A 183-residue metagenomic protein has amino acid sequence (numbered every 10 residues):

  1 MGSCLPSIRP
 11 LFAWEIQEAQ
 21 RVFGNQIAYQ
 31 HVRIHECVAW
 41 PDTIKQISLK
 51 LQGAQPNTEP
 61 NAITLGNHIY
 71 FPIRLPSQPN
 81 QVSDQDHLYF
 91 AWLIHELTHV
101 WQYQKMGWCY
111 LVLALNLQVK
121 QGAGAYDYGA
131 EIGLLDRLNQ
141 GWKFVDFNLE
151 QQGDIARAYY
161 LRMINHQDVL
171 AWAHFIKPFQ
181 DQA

Functional and structural regions predicted by a protein language model:
M1-A54: Juxtamembrane/interface helices at transmembrane-helix boundaries
R9-Q20, I27, N57-P60, T64 (+1 more regions): Metalloprotease/metallohydrolase-associated module, dominated by Zn2+-dependent proteases
V22, V100, Q104, A156: Short alpha-helical functional segments enriched in proximate histidine and acidic residues
C37-P41, H68-Y70, P76-S77, T98 (+2 more regions): Short, solvent-exposed loop/turn segments at secondary-structure junctions
A39-Y70, K120-A125: Catalytic zinc-binding patch centered on the HExxH motif and its immediate surroundings that defines zinc-dependent
A54-A62, I69-I94, Q140-V145: Short pre-active-site segment immediately N-terminal to the catalytic Zn-binding motif
Y89-Y103, I164: Conserved beta-strand->loop/alpha-helix structural units within folded catalytic cores of enzymes with alpha/beta
L97-L115: Catalytic Zn2+-binding segment of zinc metalloproteases
